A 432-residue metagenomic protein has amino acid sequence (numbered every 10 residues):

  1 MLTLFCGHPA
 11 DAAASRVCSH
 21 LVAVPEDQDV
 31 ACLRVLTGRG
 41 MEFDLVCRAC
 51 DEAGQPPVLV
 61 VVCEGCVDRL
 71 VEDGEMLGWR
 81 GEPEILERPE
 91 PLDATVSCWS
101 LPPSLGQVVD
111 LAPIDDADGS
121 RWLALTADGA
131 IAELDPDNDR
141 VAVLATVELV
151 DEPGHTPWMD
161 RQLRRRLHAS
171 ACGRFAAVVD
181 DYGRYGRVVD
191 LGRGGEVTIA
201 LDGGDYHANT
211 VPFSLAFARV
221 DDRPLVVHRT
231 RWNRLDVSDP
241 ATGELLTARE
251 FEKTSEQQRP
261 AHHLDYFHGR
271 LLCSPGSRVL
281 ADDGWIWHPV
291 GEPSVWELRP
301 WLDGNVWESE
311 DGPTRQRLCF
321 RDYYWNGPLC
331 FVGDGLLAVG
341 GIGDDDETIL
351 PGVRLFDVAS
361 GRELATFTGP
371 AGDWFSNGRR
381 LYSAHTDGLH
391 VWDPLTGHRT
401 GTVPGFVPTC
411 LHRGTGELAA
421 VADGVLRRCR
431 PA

Functional and structural regions predicted by a protein language model:
G7-P56: Short recognition patches in nucleic-acid-associated and regulatory proteins
C98-V109, P153-P157, G312-W325, E363-G378 (+1 more regions): Conserved blade-ending motifs and adjacent loop-strand segments that build the rim/top face of beta-propeller domains
G106-D118, P157-C172, D205-D222, F267-R278 (+4 more regions): Structural signature of eukaryotic scaffold interfaces centered on beta-propeller domains
D128-D135, Y182-D190, W232-S238, H288-W296 (+3 more regions): Structural motif
D139-R187, R193-S214: Blade-loop segments of beta-propeller domains
A145-M159, A200-H207, A248-Y266, N305-Y323: Surface-exposed loop and turn segments in beta-propeller and other repeat-based domains that flank or scaffold
D190-N233, L245-D265: Asp-box/WD-like beta-propeller blade repeats and closely related beta-sheet repeat scaffolds
L411-A432: Blade-level signature of beta-propeller repeat domains, shared across WD40, Kelch, NHL, RCC1 and BNR/Asp-box propellers
